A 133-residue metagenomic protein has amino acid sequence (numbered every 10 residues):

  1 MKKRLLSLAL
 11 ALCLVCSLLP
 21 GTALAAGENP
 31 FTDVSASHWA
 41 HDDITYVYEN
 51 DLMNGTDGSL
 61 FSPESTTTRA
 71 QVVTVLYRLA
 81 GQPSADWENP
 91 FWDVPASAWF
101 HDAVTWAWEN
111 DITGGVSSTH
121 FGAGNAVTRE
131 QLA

Functional and structural regions predicted by a protein language model:
K2-H41, E49-N50, N54-A103, E109-E130: Feature responds to low-complexity, polar/acidic, surface-exposed segments characteristic of secreted/exported proteins
